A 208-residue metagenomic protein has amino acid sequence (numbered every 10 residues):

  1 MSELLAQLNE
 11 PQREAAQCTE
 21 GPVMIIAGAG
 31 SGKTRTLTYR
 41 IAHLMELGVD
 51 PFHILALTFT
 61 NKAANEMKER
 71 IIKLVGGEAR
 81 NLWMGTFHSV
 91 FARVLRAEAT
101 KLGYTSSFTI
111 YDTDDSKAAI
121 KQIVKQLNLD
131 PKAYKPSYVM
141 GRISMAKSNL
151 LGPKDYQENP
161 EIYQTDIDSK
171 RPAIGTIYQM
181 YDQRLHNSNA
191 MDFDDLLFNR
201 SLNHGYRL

Functional and structural regions predicted by a protein language model:
M1-L8: N-terminal pre-Walker A segment at the start of P-loop NTPase domains
S2, E20-G21, A42-S201, Y206: A basic/glycine-biased coupling hinge at the interface between accessory DNA-binding modules
Q7, K33-L37, Y206: Short secondary-structure boundary/capping elements
L8-Q17: Pre-Walker A adenine-sensing motif
N9, T38, D194: Glycine-rich phosphate-binding loop at the start of an alpha helix
A15, A27-A29, A56, A63-A64: Small-residue (primarily alanine) positions within well-ordered alpha-helices, especially packing/interaction faces
G21-Y39: Walker A/P-loop
